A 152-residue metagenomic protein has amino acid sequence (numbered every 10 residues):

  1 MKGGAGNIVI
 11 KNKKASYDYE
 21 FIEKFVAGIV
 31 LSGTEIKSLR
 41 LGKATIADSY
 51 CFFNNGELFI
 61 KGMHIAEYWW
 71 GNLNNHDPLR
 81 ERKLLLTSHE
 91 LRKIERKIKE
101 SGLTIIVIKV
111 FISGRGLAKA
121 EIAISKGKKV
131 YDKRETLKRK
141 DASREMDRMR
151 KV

Functional and structural regions predicted by a protein language model:
M1-A5, K138: Intrinsically disordered, low-complexity regulatory segments in tyrosine-phosphorylation signaling proteins
N7-L103: Ribosome large-subunit tunnel/peptidyl-transferase-proximal elements
G56, D77-L79, F111, I124 (+1 more regions): Short, charged/polar low-complexity linear motifs in solvent-exposed/disordered segments
L79, S88-H89, G127-V152: C-terminal end-helix/capping segment
T87-A123, G127-K129: Beta-rich strand-turn-strand
